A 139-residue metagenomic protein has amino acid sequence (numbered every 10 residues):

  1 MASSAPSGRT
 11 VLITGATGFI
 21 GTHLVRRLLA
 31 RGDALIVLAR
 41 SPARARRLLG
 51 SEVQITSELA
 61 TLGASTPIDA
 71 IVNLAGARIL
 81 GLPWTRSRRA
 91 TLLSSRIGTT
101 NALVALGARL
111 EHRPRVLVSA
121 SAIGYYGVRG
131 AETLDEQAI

Functional and structural regions predicted by a protein language model:
M1-G8: A short, basic/flexible loop-to-alpha-helix module at the beginning of a structural domain
R9-R31: N-terminal Rossmann NAD(P)H-binding glycine-rich loop of SDR-like oxidoreductase domains
T14, L38, I71-A75, L117-I123: SDR active-site strand-loop-helix element
G21, L80-L82, Y126-V128: Glycine/Thr-rich phosphate-binding loops of Rossmann-like dinucleotide-binding domains
D33-R40: Conserved glycine-rich Rossmann-like NAD(P)H-binding loop of the short-chain dehydrogenase/reductase
R44-A102: NAD(P)H-binding glycine-rich loop region in Rossmannoid oxidoreductase-like domains and their noncatalytic homologs
A90, N101-I139: Conserved Rossmann-fold NAD(P)-dependent oxidoreductase catalytic core, especially the SDR/UDP-sugar
